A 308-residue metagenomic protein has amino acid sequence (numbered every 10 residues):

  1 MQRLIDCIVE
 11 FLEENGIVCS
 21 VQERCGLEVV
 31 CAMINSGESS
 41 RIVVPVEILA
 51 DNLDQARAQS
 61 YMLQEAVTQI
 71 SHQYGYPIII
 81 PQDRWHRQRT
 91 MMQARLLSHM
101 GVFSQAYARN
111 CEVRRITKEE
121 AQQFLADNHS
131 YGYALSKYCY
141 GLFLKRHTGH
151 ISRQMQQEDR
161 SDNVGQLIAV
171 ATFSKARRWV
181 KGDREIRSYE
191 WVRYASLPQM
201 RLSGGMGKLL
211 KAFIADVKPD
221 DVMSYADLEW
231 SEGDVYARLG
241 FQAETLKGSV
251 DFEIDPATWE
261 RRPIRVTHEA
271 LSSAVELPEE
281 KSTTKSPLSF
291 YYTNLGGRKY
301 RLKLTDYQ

Functional and structural regions predicted by a protein language model:
M1-Q22: Acidic-basic catalytic patches of nuclease active cores, encompassing PD-(D/E)XK and other metal-cofactor nuclease
V18-M33: A short, well-structured beta->alpha microelement
C31-G37, F143-K145, L302-L304: Active-site beta-strand termini and strand-to-loop segments that position acidic
I34-Y61, A176-R177: Short beta-strand-loop-alpha-helix junction that forms the active-site gateway of nucleic-acid-processing nucleases
Q55-R87: Catalytic cores of nucleic-acid endonucleases
H72-G75, K218-V222: Short, high-confidence coil segments that cap the C-terminus of an alpha-helix and link into the following beta-strand
D83, M91, R95, M100-D220 (+5 more regions): A conserved beta-strand-loop-helix scaffold within acyl/acetyltransferase catalytic domains
Y225-P287, T293-Y307: Active-site/acyl-donor-binding loops of N-acyltransferases
